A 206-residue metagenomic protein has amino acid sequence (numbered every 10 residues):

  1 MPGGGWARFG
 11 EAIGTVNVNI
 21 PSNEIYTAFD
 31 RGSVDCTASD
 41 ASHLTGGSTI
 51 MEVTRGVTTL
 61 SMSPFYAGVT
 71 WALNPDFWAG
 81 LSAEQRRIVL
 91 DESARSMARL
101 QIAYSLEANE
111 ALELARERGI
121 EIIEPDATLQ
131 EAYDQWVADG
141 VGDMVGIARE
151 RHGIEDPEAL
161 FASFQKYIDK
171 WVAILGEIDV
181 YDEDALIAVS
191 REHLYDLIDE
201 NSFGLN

Functional and structural regions predicted by a protein language model:
M1-N206: N-terminal secretory/targeting leader peptides
